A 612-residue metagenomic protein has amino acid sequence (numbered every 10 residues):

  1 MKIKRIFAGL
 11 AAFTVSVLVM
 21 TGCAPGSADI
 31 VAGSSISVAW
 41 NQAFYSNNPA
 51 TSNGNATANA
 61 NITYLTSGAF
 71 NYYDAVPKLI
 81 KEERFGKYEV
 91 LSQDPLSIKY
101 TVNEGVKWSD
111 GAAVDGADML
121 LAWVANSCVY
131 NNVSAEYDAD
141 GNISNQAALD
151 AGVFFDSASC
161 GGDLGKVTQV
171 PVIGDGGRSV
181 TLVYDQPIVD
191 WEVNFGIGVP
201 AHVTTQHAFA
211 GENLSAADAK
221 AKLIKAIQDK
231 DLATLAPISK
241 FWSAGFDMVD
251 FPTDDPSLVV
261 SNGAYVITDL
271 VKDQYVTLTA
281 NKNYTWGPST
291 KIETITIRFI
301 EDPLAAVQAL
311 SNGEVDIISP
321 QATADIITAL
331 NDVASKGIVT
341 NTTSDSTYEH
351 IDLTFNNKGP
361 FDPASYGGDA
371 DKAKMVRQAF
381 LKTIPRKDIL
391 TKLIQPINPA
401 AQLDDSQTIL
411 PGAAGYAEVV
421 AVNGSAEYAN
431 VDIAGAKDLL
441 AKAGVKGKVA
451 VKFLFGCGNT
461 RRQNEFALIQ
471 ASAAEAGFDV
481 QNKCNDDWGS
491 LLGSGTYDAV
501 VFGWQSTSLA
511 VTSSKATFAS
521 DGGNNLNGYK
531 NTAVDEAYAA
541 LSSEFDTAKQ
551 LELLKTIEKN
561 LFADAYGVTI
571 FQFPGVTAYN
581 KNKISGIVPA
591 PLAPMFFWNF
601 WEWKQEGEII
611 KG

Functional and structural regions predicted by a protein language model:
V38, G111, S311, A322 (+6 more regions): Periplasmic binding protein-like
A39-Q93, T101: N-terminal lobe/hinge region of extracytoplasmic solute-binding protein
Y88-D150, D175-Q186, D190-E192, A306-A309 (+1 more regions): Aromatic- and charge-enriched surface segment that lines or borders ligand/interaction sites
A112-V124, G177-T181, A264, S344-D405 (+3 more regions): Alpha-helical secondary-structure segments
A125, T253-P256, N283-A329: Ligand-site clamp/hinge motif
D138-W242: Surface-exposed binding/hinge segments that line and control ligand-binding clefts or catalytic entry sites
Q378, K382, L390, G424-A429 (+3 more regions): Extracytoplasmic/peripheral linker and loop segments enriched in polar/acidic and small residues with frequent Thr/Pro
I397-K442, C457-R462: Structural transition elements
